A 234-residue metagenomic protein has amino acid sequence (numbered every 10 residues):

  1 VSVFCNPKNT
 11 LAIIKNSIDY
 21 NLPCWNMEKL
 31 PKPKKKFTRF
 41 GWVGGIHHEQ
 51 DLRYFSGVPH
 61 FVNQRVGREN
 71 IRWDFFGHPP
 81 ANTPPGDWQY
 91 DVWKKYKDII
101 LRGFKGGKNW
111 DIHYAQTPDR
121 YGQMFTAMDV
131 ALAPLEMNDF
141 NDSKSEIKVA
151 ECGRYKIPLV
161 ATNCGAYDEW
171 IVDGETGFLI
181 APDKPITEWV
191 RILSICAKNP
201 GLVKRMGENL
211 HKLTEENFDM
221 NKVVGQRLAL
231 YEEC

Functional and structural regions predicted by a protein language model:
V1-N26: Donor nucleotide-sugar binding/catalytic pocket of nucleotide-sugar-dependent glycosyltransferases
D19-Y121, T126: Conserved catalytic-core segment of nucleotide-activated headgroup transferases in glycan assembly
G44-H47, K144, A181, E215: Glycosyltransferase donor-binding loop in the core domain
Q50, A115-E151, A161-E169: Nucleotide-sugar-dependent
K156-I157: Glycine-centered short loops/turns at secondary-structure junctions
D168-S194, G201: Change "using UDP/GDP/dTDP sugars" to "using nucleotide sugars
I195, L202-N217, V223-A229: A short, well-ordered alpha-helix in the C-terminal region of glycosyltransferases
